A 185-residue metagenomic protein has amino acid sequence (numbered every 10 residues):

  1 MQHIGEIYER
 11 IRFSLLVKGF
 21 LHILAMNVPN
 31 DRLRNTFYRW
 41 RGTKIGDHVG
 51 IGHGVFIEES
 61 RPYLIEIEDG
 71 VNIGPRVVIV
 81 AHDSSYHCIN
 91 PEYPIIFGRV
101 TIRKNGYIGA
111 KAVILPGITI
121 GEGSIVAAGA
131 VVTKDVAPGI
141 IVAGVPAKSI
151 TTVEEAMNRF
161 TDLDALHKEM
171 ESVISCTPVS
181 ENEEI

Functional and structural regions predicted by a protein language model:
M1-G42, V145-I185: Terminal amphipathic alpha-helical/low-complexity segments used for targeting or macromolecular assembly
G19-M26, H48-R61: Short, charged, low-hydrophobicity "junction" segments
R34-T36, G52-T119, V145-P146, T152-F160: Flexible, glycine/small-residue-enriched loop-and-beta-strand segment within the central core of proteins
D47-H48, D69, K104, E122-G123 (+1 more regions): Short acidic capping loops at alpha-helix termini that bridge into adjacent secondary structure
Y107, I125, I141-A143: Short-chain dehydrogenase/reductase
A110-K134: Beta-rich strand-turn-strand
D135-G139, E169: Short arginine-rich
